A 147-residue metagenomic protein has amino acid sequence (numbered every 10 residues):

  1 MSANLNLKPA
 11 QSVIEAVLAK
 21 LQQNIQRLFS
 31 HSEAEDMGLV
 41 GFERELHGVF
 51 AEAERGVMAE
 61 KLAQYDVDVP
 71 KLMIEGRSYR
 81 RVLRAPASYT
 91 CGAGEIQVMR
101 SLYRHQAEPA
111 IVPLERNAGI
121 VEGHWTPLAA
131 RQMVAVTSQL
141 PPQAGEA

Functional and structural regions predicted by a protein language model:
S2-A34, I96-A147: Short, positively charged, Gly/Tyr-enriched micro-motifs that form contact patches at catalytic or ligand/partner
S2-L72: N-terminal alpha-helical interaction blocks
A51-T126: Basic, low-complexity segments
